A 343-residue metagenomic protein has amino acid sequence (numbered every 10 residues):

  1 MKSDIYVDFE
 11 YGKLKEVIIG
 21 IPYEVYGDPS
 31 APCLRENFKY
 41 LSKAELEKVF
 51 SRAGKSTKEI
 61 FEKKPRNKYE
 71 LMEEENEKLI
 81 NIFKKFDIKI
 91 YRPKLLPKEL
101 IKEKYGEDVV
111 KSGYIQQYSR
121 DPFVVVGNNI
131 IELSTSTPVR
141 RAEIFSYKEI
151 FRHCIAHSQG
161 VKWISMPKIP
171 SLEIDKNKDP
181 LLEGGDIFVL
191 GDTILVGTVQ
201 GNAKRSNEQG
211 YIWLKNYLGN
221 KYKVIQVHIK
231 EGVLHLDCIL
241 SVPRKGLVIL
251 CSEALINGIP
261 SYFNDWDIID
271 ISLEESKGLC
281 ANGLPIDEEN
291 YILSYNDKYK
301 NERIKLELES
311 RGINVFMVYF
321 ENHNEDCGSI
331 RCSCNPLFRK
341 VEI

Functional and structural regions predicted by a protein language model:
M1-I343: The feature marks the mature, well-folded catalytic cores of soluble enzymes
